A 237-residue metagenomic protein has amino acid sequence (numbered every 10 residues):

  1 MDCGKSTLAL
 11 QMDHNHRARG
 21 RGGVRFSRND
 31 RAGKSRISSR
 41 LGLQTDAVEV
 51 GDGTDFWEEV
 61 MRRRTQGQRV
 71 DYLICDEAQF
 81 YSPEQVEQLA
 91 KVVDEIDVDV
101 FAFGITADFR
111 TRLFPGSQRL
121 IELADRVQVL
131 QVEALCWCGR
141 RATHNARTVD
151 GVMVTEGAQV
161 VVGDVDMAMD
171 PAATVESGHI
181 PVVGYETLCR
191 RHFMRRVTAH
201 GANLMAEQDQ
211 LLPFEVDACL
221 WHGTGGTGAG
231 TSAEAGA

Functional and structural regions predicted by a protein language model:
M1-R64, D108-R119, V132, A168-V175 (+2 more regions): Conserved P-loop
M12, E84-V92, G116: A short acidic, amphipathic alpha-helical/loop segment
L73-I74: Walker B beta-strand of ABC/ABC-like P-loop ATPase nucleotide-binding domains, specifically the conserved hydrophobic
E77: Walker B catalytic acidic pair
F80-Y81: Residues immediately C-terminal
V93-G116: Sensor-1/coupling segment of RecA-like P-loop NTPase cores
A124: Short basic (Lys/Arg) and small-residue
E133-S177: Short recognition patches in nucleic-acid-associated and regulatory proteins
